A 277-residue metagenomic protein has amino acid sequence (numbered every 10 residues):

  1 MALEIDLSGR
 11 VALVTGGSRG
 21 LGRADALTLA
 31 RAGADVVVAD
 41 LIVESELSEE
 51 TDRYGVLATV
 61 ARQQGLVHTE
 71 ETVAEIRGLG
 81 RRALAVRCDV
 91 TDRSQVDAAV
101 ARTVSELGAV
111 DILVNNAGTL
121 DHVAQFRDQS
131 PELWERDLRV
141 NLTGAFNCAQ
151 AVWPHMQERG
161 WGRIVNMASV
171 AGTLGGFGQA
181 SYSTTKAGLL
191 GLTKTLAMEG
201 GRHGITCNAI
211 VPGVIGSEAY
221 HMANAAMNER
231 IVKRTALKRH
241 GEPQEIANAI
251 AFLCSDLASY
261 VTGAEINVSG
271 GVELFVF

Functional and structural regions predicted by a protein language model:
M1-L107, D121-A124, E132-L133: Short-chain dehydrogenase/reductase
A2-L3, V123, L174, A251 (+1 more regions): Short C-terminal tail/terminal secondary-structure segment of NAD(P)H-dependent dehydrogenase/reductase domains
A124-F126, S130-E135, Y220, I231: Substrate-binding pocket helix/loop in short-chain dehydrogenase/reductase
A149, T185, T193: Active-site helix of classical SDR
P154, M198-E199, S259: Alpha-helical segment proximal to the catalytic Tyr-Lys
S169: Residue(s) in the substrate-gating loop at a strand-loop-helix junction that position the organic substrate next
G201, T206, V261-G263: Short, small/polar-rich loop/turn modules that mediate ligand/substrate recognition or access, typified
